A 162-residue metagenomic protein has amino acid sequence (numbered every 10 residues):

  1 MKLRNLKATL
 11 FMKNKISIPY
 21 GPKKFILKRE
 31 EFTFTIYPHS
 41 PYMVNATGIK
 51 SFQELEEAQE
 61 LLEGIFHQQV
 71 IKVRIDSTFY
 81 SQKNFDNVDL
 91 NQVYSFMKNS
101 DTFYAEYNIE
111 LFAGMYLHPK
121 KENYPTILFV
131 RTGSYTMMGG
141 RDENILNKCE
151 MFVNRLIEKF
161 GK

Functional and structural regions predicted by a protein language model:
M1-I127, T132-T136, G140-K162: Intrinsically disordered, low-complexity polar/charged tails and linkers
